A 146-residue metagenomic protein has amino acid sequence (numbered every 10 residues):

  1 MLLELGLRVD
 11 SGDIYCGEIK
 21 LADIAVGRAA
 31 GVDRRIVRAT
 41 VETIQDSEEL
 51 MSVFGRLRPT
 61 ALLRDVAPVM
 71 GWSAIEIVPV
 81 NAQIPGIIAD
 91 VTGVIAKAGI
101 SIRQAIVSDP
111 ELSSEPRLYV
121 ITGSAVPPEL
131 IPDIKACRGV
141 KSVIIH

Functional and structural regions predicted by a protein language model:
M1-D13, T43-H146: A conserved regulatory-domain signal marking ACT and ACT-like small-molecule sensing domains and adjacent regulatory
D23: Helix-turn-helix DNA-binding elements, focusing on the entry/boundary residues of the two helices that contact DNA
V26-G27: Short alpha-helical "recognition helix" segments of helix-turn-helix
T40: Residues in the recognition helix of alpha-helical DNA-binding motifs
